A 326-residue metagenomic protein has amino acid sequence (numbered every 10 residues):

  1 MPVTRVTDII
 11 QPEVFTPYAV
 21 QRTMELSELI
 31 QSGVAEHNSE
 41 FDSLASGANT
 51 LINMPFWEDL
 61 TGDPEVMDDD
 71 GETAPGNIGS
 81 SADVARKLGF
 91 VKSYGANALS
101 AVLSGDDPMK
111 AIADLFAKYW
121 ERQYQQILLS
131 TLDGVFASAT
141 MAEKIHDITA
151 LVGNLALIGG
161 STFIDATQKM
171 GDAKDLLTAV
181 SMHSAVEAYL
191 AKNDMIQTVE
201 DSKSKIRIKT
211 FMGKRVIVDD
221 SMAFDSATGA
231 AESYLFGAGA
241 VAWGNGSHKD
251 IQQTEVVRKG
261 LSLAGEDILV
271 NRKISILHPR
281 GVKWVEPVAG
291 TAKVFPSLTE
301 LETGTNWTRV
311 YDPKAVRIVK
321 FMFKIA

Functional and structural regions predicted by a protein language model:
M1-R86, K293, T305-A326: N-terminal "assembly arms/tails" that initiate or stabilize quaternary assembly in self-assembling proteins
P2-V3, A242, G246-A326: Extended, compositionally biased alpha-helical segments that mediate assembly or anchoring
T4-R5, I9, E13, P17 (+12 more regions): Signature of extracytoplasmic/envelope-associated structural regions
M54, S80-M141, D172-S181, E255-G281: Long, contiguous amphipathic alpha-helices that act as assembly "spine/axial" helices in icosahedral shell and virion
G62-E65, S104, Y189-K192, T198-V199 (+2 more regions): Short helix/loop capping segments that flank catalytic or ligand/cofactor-binding pockets
L99-D172, V294-D312, K324-I325: Alpha-helical scaffold segments that mediate packing/assembly in large oligomeric complexes
A137-D219: Extended, solvent-exposed, turn-rich assembly/linker loops in the middle of proteins
S184-E187, M195, S202-I276: Extended serine/threonine-enriched, polar tracts that run as long, contiguous segments within proteins
